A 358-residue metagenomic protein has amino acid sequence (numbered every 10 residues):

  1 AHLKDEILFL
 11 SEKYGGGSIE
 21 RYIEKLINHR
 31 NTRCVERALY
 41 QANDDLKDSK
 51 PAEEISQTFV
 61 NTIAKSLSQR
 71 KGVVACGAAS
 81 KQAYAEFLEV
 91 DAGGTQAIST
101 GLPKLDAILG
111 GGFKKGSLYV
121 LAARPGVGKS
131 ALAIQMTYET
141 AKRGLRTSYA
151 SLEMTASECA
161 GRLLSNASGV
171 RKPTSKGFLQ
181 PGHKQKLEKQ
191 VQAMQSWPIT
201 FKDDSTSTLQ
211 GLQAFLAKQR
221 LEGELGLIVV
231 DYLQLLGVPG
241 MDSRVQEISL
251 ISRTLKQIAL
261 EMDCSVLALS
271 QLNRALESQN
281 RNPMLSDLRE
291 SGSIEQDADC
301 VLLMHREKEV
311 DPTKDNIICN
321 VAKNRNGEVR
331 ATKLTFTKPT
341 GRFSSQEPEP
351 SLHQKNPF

Functional and structural regions predicted by a protein language model:
A1-D91, K115, G126-V127, G169: Short, small/acidic-rich helices and loops at N termini and domain boundaries of DNA replication/processing enzymes
G16-I19, T32, S99-L102, D106 (+8 more regions): Amphipathic alpha-helical transducer elements in NTP-driven molecular machines
K71-V170, K189, P357-F358: The Walker A/P-loop phosphate-binding site
A107, E139-E224, V238, A331-T335 (+1 more regions): Cytosolic-facing regulatory segments adjacent to core modules
T147, V266, V301-L303: Short, well-ordered beta-strand core segments
L152-M154, C264, L269-Q271: Conserved H-loop
L209-I228, T254-M262, A275-F358: C-terminal regions of RecA-like/P-loop NTPase motor modules
L225-A268: Helical hairpin unit composed of two closely spaced alpha helices linked by a short loop
